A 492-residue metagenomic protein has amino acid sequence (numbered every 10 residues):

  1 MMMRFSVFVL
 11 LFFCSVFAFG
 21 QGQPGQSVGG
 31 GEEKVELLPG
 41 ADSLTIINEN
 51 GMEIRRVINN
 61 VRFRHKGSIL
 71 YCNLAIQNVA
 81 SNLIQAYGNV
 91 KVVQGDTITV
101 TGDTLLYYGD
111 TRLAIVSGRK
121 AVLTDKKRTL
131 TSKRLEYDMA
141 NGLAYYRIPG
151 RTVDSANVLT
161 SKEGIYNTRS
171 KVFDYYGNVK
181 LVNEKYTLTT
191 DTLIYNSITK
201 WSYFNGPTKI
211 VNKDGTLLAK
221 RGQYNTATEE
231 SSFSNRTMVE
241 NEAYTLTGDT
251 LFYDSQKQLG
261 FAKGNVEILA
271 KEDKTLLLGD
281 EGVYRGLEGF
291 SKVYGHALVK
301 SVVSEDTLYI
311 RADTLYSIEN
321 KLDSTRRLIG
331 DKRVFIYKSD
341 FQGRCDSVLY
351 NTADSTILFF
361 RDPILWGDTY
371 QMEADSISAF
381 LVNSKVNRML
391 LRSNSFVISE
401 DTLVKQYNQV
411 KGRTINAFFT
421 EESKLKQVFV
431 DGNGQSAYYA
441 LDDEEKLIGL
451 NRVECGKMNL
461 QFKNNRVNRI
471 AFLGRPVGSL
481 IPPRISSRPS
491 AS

Functional and structural regions predicted by a protein language model:
M1-V28: Bacterial Sec-dependent N-terminal signal peptides
Q21-S492: N-terminal amphipathic/hydrophobic interface segments
